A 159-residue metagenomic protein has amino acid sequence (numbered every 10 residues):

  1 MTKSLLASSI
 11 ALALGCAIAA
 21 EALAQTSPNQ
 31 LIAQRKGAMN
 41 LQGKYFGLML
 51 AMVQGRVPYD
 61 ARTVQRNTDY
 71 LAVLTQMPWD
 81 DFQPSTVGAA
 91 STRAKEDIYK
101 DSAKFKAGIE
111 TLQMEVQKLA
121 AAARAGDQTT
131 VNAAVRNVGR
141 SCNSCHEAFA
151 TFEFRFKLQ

Functional and structural regions predicted by a protein language model:
M1-I10: Bacterial N-terminal signal peptides that target proteins for export
A17-E21: N-terminal signal peptide c-region/cleavage motif recognized by signal peptidases
L23-Q25: Boundary of Sec targeting at the N-terminus
N29-R62, D69-Q159: Sequence context surrounding c-type heme c attachment/ligation sites in exported
